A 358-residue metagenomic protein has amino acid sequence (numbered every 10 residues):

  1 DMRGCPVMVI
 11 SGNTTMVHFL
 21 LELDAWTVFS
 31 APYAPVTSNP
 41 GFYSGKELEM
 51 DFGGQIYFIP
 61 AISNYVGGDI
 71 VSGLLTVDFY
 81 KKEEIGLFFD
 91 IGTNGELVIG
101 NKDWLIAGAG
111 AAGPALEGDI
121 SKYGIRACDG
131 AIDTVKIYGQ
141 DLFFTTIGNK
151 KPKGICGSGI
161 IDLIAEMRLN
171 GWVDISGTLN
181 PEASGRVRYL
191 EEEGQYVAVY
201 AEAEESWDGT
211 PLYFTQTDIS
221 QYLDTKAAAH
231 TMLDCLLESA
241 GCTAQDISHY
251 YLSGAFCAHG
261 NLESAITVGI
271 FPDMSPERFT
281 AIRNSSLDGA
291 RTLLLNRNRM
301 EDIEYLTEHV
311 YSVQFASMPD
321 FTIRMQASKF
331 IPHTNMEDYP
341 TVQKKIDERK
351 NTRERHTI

Functional and structural regions predicted by a protein language model:
D1, I70-G73, L223-Q245: Phosphate/ATP-binding catalytic cores across multiple sugar-kinase/actin-like superfamilies, primarily ASKHA
D1-M8, N13-L87, F214-Q221, P319-I358: Nucleotide/phosphate-binding catalytic cleft detector across ATP-hydrolyzing and phosphate-transferring enzymes
M2-N13, I164, Q245-G254: Short glycine-rich phosphate-binding loop at a beta-alpha junction
T14-T27, C242, G254-M274, F315-R324 (+1 more regions): Short glycine/threonine-rich loop-to-helix capping motif typified by GTGT followed within a few residues by an Asp-Pro
T27-G45, S72-L75, Y80-G159, N261-R283: Glycine-rich phosphate-binding loop of actin/hexokinase-like ATP-binding domains
L48, P60-V77, L223-A227, F279-A316: Glycine-rich phosphate-binding/hydrolytic loop that grips phosphoryl groups
N101-D103, E238, C242-T307: Catalytic phosphate/nucleotide-handling subdomain of diverse soluble enzymes
I161-T225: Gly/charged contiguous loops adjacent to phosphate- or pyrophosphate-bearing nucleotide/cofactor binding elements
